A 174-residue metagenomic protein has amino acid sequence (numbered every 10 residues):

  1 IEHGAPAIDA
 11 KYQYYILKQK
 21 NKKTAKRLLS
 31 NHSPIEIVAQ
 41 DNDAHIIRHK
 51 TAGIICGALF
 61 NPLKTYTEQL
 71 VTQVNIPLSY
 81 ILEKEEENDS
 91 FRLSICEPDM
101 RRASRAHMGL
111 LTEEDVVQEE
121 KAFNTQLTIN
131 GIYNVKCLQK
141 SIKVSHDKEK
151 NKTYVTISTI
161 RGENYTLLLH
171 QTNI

Functional and structural regions predicted by a protein language model:
I1-I8: Exposed beta-sheet edge/beta-hairpin loop segments within beta-rich domains
K11: A residue-level signal for beta-strand positions that form part of recognition/binding surfaces within mature
Y14: Hydrophobic, well-ordered secondary-structure elements that form the walls of internal hydrophobic environments
L17-I174: Non-catalytic terminal regions with compositionally biased, polar/charged low complexity
